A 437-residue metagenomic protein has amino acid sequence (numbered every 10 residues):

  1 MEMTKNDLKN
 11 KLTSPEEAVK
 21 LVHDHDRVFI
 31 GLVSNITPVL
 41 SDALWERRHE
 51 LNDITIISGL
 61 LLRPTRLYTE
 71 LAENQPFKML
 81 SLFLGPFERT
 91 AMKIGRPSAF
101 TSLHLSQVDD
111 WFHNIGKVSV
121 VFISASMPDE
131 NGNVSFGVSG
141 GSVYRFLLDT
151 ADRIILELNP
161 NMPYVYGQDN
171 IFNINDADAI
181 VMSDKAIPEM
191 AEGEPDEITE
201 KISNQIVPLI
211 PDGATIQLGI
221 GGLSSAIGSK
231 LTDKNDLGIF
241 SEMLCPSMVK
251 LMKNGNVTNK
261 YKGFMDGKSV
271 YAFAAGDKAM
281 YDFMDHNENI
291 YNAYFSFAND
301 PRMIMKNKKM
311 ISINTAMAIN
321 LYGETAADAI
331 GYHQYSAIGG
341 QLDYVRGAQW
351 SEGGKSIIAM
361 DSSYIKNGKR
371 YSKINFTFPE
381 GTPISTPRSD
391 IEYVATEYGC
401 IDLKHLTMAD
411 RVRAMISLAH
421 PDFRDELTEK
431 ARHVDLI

Functional and structural regions predicted by a protein language model:
M1-I437: Conserved alpha/beta enzyme-core scaffold
